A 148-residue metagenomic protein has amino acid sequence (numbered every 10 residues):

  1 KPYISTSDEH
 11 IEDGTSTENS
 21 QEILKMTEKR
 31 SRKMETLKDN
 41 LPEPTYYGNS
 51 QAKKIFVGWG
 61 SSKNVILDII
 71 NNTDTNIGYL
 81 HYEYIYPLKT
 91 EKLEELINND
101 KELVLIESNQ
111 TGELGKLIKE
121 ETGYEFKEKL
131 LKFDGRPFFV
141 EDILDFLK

Functional and structural regions predicted by a protein language model:
K1-K148: Flexible, low-complexity linker and terminal segments
